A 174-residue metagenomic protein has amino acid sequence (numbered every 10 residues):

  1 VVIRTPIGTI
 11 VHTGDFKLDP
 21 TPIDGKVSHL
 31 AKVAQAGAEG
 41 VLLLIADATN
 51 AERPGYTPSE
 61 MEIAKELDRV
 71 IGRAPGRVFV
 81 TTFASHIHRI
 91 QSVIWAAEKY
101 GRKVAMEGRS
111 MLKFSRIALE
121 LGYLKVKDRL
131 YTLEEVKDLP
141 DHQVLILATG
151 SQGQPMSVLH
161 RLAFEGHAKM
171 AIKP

Functional and structural regions predicted by a protein language model:
V1-D138, S157-A171: His/Asp/Glu-rich metal-coordinating catalytic cores of metallo-dependent phosphodiesterases/hydrolases acting on
Q143-Q152: Conserved two-lobed SF2 helicase motor
P174: Catalytic centers of hydrolytic enzymes
